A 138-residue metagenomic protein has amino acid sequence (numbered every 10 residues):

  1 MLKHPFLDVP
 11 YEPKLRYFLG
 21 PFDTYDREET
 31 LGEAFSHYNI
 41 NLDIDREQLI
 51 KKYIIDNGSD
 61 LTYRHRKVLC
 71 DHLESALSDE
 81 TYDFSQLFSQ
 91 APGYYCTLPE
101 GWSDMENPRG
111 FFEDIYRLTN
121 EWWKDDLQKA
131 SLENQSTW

Functional and structural regions predicted by a protein language model:
M1-K3, K51-S59, Y95-W102: Charged, low-complexity surface segments at secondary-structure and domain boundaries
M1-K51, Y116-N120: Short terminal alpha-helical segments
F6, P10, N41-D45, R64 (+3 more regions): Alpha-helix boundary/N-cap detector
E12, Y25, E29-G32, L61 (+4 more regions): Surface-exposed, interaction-prone regions used to assemble/regulate multi-protein complexes
R16-L19, E47-K51, I55, C70 (+4 more regions): Generic detector of well-ordered alpha-helical segments enriched in charged/polar residues, highlighting helical
G20-R27, I55, S59, S75-S78 (+4 more regions): Generic surface-pattern signal
E28-T81, S85: Amphipathic alpha-helical interaction modules
S85-W138: Amphipathic alpha-helical binding modules
